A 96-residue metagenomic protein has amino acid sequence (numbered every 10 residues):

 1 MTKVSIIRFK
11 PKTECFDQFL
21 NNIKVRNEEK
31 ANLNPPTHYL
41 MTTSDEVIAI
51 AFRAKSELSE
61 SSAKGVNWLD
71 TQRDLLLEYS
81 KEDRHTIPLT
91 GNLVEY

Functional and structural regions predicted by a protein language model:
T2-K10, I48-I50: Active-site-flanking beta-strand signature of metal-NTP-handling nucleotidyl enzymes and homologous cyclase-like
R8-N21: Short, surface-exposed ligand-recognition loops at beta-strand->loop->(often short) alpha-helix junctions that present
V25-T37, F52-I87: An amphipathic, aromatic/His-enriched active-site/gating alpha helix that lines ligand/cofactor pockets
H38-T43: Short beta-strand
I50-F52, Y96: Short aromatic-enriched loop/helix-cap "lid" or pocket-rim segments at secondary-structure transitions that line
H85-Y96: Short, low-order "capping/linker" segments at domain edges
